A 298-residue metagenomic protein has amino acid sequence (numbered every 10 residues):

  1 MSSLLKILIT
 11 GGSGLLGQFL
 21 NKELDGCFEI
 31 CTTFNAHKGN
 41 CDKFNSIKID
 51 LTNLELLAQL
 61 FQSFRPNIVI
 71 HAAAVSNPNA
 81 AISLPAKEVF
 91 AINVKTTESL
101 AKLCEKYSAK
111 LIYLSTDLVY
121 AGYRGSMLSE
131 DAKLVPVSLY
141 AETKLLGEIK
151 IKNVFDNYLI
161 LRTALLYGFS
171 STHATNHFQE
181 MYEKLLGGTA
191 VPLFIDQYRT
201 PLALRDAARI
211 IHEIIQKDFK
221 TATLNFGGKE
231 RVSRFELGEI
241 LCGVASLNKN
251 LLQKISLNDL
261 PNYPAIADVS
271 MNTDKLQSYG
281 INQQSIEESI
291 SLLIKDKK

Functional and structural regions predicted by a protein language model:
L4-G26: N-terminal Rossmann NAD(P)H-binding glycine-rich loop of SDR-like oxidoreductase domains
T10, T33, V69-A73, L111-D117 (+2 more regions): SDR active-site strand-loop-helix element
D42-N53: Rossmann-fold cofactor-recognition segment
L51-I92: NAD(P)H-binding glycine-rich loop region in Rossmannoid oxidoreductase-like domains and their noncatalytic homologs
A91, K95-T96, V119-L161, L165-Y167: Catalytic helix-loop patch of NAD(P)-dependent Rossmann-fold dehydrogenases
I149-R199, D206, H212-E213: NAD(P)-dependent short-chain dehydrogenase/reductase
I210, K217-P261: Mid/C-terminal beta-alpha module of Rossmann-like enzyme folds, strongest in SDR-family dehydrogenases/epimerases
P264-K298: C-terminal amphipathic/interface module of NAD(P)-dependent oxidoreductases and related NAD-binding regulators
